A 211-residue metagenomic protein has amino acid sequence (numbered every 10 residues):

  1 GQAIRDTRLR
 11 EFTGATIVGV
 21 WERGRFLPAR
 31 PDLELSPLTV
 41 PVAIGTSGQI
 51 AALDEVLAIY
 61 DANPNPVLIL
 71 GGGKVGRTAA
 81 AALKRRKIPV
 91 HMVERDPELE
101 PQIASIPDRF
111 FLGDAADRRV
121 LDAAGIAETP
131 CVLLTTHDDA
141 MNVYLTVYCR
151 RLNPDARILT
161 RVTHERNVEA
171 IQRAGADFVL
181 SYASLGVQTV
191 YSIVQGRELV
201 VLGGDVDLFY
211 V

Functional and structural regions predicted by a protein language model:
G1-V211: Cytosolic regulatory regions of ion transport systems
